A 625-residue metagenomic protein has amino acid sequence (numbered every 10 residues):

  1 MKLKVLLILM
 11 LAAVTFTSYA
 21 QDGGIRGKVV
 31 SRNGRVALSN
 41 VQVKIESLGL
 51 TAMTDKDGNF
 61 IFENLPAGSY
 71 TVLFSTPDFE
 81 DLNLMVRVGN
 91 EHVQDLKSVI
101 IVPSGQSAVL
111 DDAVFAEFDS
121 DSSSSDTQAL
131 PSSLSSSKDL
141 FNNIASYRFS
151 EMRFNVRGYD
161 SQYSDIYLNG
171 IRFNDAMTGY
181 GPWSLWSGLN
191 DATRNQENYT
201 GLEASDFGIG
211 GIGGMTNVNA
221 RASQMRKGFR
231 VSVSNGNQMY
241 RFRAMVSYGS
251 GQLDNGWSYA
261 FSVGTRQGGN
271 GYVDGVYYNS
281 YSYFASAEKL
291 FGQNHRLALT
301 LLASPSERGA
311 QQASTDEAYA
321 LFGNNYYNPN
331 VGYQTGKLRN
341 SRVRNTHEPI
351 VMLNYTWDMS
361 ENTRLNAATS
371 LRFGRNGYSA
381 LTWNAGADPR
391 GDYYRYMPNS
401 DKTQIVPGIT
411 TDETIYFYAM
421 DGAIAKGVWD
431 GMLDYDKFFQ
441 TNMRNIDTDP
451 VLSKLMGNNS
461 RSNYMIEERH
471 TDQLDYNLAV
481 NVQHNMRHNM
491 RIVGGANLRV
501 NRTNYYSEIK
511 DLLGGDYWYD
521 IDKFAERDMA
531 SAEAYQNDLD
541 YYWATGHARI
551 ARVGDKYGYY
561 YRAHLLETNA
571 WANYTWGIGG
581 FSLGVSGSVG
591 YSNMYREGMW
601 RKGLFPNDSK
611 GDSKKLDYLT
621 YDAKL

Functional and structural regions predicted by a protein language model:
G24, N235-G268, Y272-Q311, V343 (+1 more regions): Transmembrane beta-barrel wall of Gram-negative outer-membrane proteins
I45-S47, L73-M85: A short, solvent-exposed loop/turn motif at the edges and junctions of modular extracellular/periplasmic domains
L48-N59: Short, acidic Ser/Thr/Gly-rich low-complexity loop/linker segments typical of extracellular and cell-surface proteins
P131-R172: Extracytoplasmic beta-strand/coil segments of soluble accessory domains associated with Gram-negative outer-membrane
S133, L140-I144, I171-L202, V218-R221: Short acidic/polar hinge/loop motifs at secondary-structure boundaries that mediate gating or recognition
V233-M239, T265-G269, A303-E307, L371-R375 (+3 more regions): Transmembrane beta-strands of outer-membrane beta-barrel pores
E288, R296-N354, G377-E467, S531-R552: Acidic/polar loop-and-plug regions of large Gram-negative outer-membrane beta-barrel proteins
N463-M465, R469, R491-L625: Signature of Gram-negative outer-membrane beta-barrel scaffolds
